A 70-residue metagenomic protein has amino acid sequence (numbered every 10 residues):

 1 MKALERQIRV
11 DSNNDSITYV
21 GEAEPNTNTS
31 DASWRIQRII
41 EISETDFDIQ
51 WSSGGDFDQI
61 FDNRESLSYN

Functional and structural regions predicted by a protein language model:
M1-N70: Viral virion structural and adsorption modules
